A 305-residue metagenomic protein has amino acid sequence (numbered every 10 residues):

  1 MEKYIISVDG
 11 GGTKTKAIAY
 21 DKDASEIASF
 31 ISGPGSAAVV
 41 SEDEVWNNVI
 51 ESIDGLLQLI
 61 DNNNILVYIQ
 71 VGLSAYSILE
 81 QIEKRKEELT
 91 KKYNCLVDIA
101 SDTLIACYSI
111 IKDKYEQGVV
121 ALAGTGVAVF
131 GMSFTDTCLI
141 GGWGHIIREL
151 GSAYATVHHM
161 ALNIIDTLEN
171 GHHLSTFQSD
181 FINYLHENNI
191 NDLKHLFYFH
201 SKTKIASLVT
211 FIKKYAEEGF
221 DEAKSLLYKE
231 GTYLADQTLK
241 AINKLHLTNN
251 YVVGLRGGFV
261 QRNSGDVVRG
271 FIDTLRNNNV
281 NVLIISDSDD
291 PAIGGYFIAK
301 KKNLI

Functional and structural regions predicted by a protein language model:
M1-I65, Y93, I110-Y115, L162-I305: ATP-binding/phosphotransfer module of carbohydrate and carboxylate kinases, centering on a glycine-rich
S32, A100, I140: Hydrophobic residues at beta-strand termini and immediately following loops that shape nucleotide-binding pockets
L57-I99, I111, V252: Short beta-strand-loop/turn "lid" adjacent to the catalytic site in phosphate-handling enzymes
Q70-S77, A123-G126, Y251-N263: Glycine-rich beta-strand-to-loop/alpha-helix junction loops that act as flexible
L89-K92, L96, T137-G144, L275-L283: Glycine/charged-rich beta-loop-alpha catalytic/anionic-binding loops adjacent to active sites
V97-I105, A121-A123, L283-A292: Active-site nucleophile and cofactor-binding loops and adjacent substrate-binding regions of central metabolic enzymes
I105-C107, A128-V129: Short gly/pro/ser/thr-enriched loop/turn and capping motifs at secondary-structure boundaries
K114-H172: Glycine-rich phosphate-binding loop of actin/hexokinase-like ATP-binding domains
